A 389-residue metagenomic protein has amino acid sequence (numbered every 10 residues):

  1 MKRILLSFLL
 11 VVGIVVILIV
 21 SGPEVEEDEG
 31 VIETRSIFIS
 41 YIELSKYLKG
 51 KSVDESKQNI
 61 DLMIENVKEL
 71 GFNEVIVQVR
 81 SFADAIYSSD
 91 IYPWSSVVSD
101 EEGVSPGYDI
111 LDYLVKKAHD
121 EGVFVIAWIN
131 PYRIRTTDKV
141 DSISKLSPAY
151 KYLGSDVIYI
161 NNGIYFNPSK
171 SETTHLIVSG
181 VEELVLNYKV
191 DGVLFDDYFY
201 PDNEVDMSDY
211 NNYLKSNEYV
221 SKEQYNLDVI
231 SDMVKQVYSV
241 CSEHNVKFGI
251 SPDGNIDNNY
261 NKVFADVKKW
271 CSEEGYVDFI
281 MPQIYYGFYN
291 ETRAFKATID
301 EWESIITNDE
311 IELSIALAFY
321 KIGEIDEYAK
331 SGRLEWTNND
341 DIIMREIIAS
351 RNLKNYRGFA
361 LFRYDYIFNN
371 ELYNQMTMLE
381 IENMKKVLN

Functional and structural regions predicted by a protein language model:
G30-Q58, I126-A127, Y132-N187, K330-W336: Active-site-adjacent "subsite" loops/lids of carbohydrate-active enzymes
I42-D54, Y92-Y108, I160-H175, Y219-V229 (+2 more regions): The substrate-binding groove and active-site-proximal loops of carbohydrate-active enzymes, especially glycoside
K49-K68, E172-L184, N258-G275, F295 (+1 more regions): Short, acidic/polar
K51-L70, V97-E121, L176, D228-K235: Aromatic- and glycine-enriched glycan-recognition loops and surfaces that form the carbohydrate-binding subsites
Q58-A85, N187-G192, E273-F279, S350-F359: Catalytic domains of carbohydrate-active enzymes, especially glycoside hydrolases
N66, S147-E273, Y285-Y286: Polysaccharide-binding and catalytic clefts of secreted carbohydrate-active enzymes
L70-P106: Aromatic-lined carbohydrate-binding/catalytic grooves of carbohydrate-active enzymes
S272-A294, E301-N389: Substrate-binding cleft of secreted/luminal carbohydrate-active enzymes
